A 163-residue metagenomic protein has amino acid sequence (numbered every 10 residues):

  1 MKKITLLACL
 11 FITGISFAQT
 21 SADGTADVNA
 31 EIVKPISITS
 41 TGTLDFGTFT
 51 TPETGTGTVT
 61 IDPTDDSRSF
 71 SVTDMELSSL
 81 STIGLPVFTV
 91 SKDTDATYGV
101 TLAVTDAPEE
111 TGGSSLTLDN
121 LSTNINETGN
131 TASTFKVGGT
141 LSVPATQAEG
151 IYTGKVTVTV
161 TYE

Functional and structural regions predicted by a protein language model:
M1-I4: Positively charged n-region of N-terminal signal peptides that target proteins for export
L7-A8: Sec-dependent N-terminal signal peptides
T13-A18: N-terminal signal peptide c-region/cleavage motif recognized by signal peptidases
Q19-V100, N124-E163: N-terminal small/polar-rich segments of proteins
T94-N124: Surface-exposed binding patches on compact interaction domains or structured appendages
